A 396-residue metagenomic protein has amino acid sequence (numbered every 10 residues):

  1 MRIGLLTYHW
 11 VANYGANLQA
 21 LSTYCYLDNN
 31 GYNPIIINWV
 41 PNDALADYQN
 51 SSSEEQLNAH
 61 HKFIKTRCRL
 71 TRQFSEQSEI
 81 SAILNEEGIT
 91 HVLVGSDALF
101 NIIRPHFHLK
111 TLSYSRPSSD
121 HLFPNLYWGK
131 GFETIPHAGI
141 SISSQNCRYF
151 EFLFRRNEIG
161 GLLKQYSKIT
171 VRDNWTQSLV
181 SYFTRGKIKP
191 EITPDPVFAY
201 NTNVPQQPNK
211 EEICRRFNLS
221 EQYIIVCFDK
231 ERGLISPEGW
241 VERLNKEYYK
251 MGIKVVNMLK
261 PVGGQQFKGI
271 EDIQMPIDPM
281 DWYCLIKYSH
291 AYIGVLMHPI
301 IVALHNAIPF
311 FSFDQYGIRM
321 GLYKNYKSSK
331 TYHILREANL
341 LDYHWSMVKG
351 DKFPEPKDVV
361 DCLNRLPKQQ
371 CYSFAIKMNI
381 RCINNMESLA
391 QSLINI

Functional and structural regions predicted by a protein language model:
M1-I396: Active-site anion-handling motifs in enzyme catalytic cores
